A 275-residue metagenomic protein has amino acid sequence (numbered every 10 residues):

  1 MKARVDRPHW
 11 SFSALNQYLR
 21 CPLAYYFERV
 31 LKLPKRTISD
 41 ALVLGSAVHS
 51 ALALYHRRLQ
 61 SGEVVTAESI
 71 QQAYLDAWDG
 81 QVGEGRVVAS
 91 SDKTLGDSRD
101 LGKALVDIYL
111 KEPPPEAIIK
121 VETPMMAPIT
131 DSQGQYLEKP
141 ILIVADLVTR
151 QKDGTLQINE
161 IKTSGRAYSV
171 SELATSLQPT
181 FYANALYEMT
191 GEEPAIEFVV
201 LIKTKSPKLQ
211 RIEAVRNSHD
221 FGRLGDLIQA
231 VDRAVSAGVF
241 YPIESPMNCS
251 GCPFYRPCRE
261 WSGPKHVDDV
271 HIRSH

Functional and structural regions predicted by a protein language model:
R4-R20, E138-K152, S218-G225: An acidic intrinsically disordered interaction segment
H9-W10, D153, S169-A174, A185-H275: Metal-dependent nuclease catalytic regions and adjoining charged, substrate-binding loops involved in nucleic-acid end
N16-Q60, R99, K103, E122-T123 (+1 more regions): Nuclease catalytic cores
Y18-Y26, A47, V64-G85, P194-K203: Short, compositionally biased low-complexity segments
C21-E28, K152-E160, G225, Q229: Active-site-adjacent bridging/hinge elements
Y25-L31, N159-T163, L201-R211: Short acidic (Asp/Glu) and glycine-rich catalytic loops that position anionic groups and cofactors
A51-D131: A non-catalytic, helix-rich entry segment at domain boundaries
E122-N184, M189: Non-catalytic protein-protein interaction segments used by genome-maintenance enzymes to assemble and couple activities
